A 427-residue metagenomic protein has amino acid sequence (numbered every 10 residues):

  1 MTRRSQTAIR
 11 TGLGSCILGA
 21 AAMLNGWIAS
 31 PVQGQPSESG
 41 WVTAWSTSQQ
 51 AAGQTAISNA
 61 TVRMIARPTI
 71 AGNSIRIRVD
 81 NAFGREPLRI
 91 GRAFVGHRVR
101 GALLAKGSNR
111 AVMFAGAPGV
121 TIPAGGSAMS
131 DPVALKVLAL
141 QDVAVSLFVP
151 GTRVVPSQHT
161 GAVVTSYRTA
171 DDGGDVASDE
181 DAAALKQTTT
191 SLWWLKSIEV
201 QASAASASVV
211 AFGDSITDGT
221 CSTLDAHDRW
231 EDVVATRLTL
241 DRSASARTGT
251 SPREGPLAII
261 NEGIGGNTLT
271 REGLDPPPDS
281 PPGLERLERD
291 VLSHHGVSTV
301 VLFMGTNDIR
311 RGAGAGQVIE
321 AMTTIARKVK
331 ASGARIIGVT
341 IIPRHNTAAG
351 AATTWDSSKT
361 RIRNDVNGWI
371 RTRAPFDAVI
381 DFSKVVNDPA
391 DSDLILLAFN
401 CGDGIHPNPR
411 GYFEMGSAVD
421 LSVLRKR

Functional and structural regions predicted by a protein language model:
M1-I9: N-terminal secretory signal peptides that target proteins for export/translocation
R3, G14-M23, W27-F212, D218-D225 (+2 more regions): N-terminal secretory targeting modules
F83, T152, S215-G219, I264-L269 (+4 more regions): Solvent-exposed loop/turn segments at secondary-structure junctions within structured extracellular/periplasmic domains
S208-G213, T217, L257-G263, S298-F303 (+3 more regions): Structural recognition of the beta-strand scaffold that forms the well-ordered cores of secreted hydrolase catalytic
D218, A226-S245, P252-G266, T270-R271 (+1 more regions): Phosphate-binding active sites in nucleotide-utilizing proteins
I264-I319: Oxyanion-hole/transition-state-stabilizing segment in secreted/luminal serine hydrolases and related acyltransferases
T268, D275-P276, S280, I342-R427: Catalytic His-Asp segment of secreted/periplasmic serine-dependent ester chemistry enzymes
F303-R310, I325-R363: Active-site segments of SGNH/GDSL-like serine hydrolases that catalyze O-acetyl group transfer/hydrolysis on lipids
